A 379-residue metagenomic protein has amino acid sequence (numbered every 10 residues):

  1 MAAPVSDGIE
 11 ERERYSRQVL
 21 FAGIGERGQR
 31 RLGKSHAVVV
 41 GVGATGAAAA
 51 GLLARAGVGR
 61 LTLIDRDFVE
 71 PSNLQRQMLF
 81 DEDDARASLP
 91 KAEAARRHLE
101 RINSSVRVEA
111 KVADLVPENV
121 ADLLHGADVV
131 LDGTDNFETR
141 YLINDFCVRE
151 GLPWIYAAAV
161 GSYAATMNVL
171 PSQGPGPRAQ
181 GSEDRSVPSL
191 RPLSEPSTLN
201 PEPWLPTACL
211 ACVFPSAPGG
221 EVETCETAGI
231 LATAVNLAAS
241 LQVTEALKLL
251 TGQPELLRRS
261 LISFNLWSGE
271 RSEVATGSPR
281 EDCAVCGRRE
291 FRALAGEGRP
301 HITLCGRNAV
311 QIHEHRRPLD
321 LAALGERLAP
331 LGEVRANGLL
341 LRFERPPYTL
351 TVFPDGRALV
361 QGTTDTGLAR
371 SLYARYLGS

Functional and structural regions predicted by a protein language model:
M1-G174, D184, P188-E195, N200-S379: Adenine nucleotide-associated cytosolic modules
P177: SAM-dependent methyltransferase catalytic-core segment centered on the flexible catalytic loop and adjoining short
